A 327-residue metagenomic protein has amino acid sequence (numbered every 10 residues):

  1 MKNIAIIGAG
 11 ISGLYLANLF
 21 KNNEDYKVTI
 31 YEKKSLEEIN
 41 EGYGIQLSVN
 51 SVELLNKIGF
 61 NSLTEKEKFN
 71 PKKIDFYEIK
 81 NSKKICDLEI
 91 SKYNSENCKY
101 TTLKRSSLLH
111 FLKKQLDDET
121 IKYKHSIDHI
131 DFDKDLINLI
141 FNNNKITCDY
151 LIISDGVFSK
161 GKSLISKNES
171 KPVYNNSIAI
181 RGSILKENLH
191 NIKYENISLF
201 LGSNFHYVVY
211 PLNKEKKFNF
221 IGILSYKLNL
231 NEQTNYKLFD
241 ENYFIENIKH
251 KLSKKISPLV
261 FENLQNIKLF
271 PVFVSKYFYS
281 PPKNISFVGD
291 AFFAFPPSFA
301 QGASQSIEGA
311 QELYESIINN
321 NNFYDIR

Functional and structural regions predicted by a protein language model:
N3, Y26-K27, K217-F220: Residues at the starts of beta-strands that form the adenosine-phosphate
I4, K21, S48-L185, K227-F244: Conserved N-terminal helical subregion
A5-K21, I152, I180, Y243-F244 (+2 more regions): Conserved mid-domain beta->alpha element of the FAD-binding
S12, L36, F158: Conserved Rossmann-like nucleotide-cofactor binding loop
K21-E41: Glycine-rich FAD pyrophosphate-binding loop
L36-L54: Conserved N-terminal glycine-rich FAD pyrophosphate-binding loop of Rossmann-like flavoproteins
C86-Y100, K104-R105, L109, N188-N266: Conserved FAD/dinucleotide-binding core of flavoprotein oxidoreductases
F158-S159, A179-R181, F205-V208, F292-F293: Histidine-centered metal-chelating micro-motifs
